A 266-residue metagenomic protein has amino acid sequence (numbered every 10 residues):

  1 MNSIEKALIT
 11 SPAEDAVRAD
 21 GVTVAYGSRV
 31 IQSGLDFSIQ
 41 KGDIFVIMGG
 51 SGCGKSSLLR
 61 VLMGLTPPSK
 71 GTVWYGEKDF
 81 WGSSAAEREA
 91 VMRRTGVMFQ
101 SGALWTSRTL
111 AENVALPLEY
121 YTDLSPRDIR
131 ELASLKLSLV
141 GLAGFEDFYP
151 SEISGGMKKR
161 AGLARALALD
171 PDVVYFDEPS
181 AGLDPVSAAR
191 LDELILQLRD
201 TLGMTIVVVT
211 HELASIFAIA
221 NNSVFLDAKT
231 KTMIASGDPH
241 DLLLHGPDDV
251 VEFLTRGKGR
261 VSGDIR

Functional and structural regions predicted by a protein language model:
M63: Helix-to-loop junction immediately C-terminal to a conserved catalytic motif
G71-F80: Conserved ABC transporter NBD signature motif
D79, P126-F145: Conserved ABC ATPase "signature" region
F80-G96, P126, L242-H245: ABC ATPase NBD coupling module
Y149-I153, M157: Conserved ABC ATPase signature
A168-D172: A short, proline-enriched helix->beta-strand linker immediately N-terminal to the Walker B motif in ABC-type P-loop
V174-D177: Catalytic Walker B motif of ABC-type/P-loop ATPase nucleotide-binding domains
